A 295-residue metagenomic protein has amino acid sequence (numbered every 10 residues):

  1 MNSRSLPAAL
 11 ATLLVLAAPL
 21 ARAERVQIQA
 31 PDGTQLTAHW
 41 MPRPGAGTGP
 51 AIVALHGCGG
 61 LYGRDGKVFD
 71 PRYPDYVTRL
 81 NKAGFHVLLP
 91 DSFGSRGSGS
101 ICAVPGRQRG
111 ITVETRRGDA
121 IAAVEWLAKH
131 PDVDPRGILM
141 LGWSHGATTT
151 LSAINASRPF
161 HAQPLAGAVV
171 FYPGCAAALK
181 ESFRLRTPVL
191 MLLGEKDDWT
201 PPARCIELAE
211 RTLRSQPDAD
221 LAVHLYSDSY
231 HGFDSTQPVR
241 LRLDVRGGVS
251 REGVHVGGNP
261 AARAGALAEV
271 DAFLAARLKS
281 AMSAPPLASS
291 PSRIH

Functional and structural regions predicted by a protein language model:
R22-G47: N-terminal cap/lid segment of alpha/beta-hydrolase-fold proteins
G47-G49, G57-G99, A177-A178, D198-P202: Short substrate-entry loop that stabilizes the transition state in hydrolases
G59-R72, L89-T115, S235-T236, R240-E252: Cap/lid segment of the alpha/beta-hydrolase catalytic domain
Q108-P131: Alpha/beta-hydrolase active-site loop
V133-S144: Alpha/beta-hydrolase fold nucleophile elbow
M191-L193: Short beta-strand/loop motif that positions the catalytic acidic residue of the alpha/beta-hydrolase fold
P201-T212, P238: Short alpha-helix in the alpha/beta-hydrolase fold that links the catalytic acid
A219-H295: C-terminal catalytic histidine-bearing segment of alpha/beta-hydrolase fold enzymes
